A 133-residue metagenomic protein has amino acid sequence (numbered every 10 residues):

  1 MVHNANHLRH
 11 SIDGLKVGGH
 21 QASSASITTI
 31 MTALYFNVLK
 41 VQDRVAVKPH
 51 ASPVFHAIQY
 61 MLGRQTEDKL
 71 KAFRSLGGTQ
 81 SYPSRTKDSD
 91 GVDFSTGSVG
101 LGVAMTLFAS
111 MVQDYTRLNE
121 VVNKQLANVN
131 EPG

Functional and structural regions predicted by a protein language model:
H3-H10, H20-G133: Cofactor-binding active-site loop characterized by glycine-rich and histidine/acidic residues
